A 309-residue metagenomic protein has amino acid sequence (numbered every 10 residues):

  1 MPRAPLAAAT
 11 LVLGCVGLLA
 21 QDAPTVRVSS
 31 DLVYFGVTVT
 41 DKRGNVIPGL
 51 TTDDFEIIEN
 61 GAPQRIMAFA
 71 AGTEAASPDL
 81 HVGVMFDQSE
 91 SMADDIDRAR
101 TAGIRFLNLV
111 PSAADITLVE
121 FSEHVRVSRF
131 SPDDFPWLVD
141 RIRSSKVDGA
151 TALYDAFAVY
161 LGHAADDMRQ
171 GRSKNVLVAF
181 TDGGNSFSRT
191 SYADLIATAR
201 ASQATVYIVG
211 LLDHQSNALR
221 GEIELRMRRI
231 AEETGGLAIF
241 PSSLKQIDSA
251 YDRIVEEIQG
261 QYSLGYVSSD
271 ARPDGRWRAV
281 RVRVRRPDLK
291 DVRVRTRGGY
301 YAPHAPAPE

Functional and structural regions predicted by a protein language model:
M1-A4: Positively charged n-region of N-terminal signal peptides that target proteins for export
A7-G17: Bacterial N-terminal signal peptides
A20-E309: Scaffold/interface architecture of coatomer-like assemblies
